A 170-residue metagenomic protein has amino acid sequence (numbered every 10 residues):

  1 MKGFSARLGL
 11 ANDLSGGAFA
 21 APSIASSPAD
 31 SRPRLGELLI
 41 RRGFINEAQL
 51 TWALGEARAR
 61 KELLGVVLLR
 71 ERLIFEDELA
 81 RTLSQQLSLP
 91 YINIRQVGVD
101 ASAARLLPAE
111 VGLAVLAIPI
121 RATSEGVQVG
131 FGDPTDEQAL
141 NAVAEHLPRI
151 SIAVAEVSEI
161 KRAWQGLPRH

Functional and structural regions predicted by a protein language model:
M1-V154, S158-P168: Non-catalytic accessory regions
